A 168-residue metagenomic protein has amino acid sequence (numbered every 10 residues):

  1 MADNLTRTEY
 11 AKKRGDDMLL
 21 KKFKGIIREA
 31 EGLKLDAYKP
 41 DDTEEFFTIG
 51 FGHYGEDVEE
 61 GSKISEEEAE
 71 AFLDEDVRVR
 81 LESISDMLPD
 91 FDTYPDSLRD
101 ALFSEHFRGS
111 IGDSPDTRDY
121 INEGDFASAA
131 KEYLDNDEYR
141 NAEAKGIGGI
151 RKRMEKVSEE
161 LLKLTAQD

Functional and structural regions predicted by a protein language model:
A2-E9, K13-M18, K22-D36, V58 (+4 more regions): Long, amphipathic alpha-helical surface segments
F23, T43-E45, L98: Residues that flank catalytic or metal-binding motifs in active/ligand-binding sites
I27, I49, L102-F103, A129: Residue-level detector of buried hydrophobic side-chain packing in well-ordered secondary-structure elements
A30-E31, F51-G52, E105: Active-site-proximal beta-strand/loop segments in catalytic clefts of secreted hydrolases
K34-E44, T93: Catalytic glycan-binding domains that act on GlcNAc-containing polysaccharides
P40-G61, V77: Substrate-binding/active-site groove segments that recognize and process beta-1,4-linked N-acetyl-hexosamine
E75-G112: Active-site nucleophile-His-acid catalytic modules used for acyl/amide transfer and hydrolysis across diverse enzymes
